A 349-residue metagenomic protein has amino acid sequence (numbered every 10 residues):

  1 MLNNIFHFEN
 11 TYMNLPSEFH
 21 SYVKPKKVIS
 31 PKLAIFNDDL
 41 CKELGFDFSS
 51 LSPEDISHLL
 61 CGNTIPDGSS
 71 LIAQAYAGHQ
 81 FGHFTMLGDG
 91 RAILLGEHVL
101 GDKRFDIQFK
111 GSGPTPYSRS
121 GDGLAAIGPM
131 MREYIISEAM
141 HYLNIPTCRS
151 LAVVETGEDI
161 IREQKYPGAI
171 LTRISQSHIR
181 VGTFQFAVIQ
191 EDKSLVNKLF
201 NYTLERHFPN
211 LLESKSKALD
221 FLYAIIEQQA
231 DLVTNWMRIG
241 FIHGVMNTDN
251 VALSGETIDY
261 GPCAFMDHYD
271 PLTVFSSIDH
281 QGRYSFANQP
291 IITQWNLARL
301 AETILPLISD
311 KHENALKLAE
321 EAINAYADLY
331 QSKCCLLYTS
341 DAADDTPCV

Functional and structural regions predicted by a protein language model:
M1-H58, I107, I127: TRNA-binding/sensing appendages of the translation machinery
T11-P16, F105-T115, F200, L204 (+1 more regions): Active-site-adjacent bridging/hinge elements
L40, G62-F208, N296: Conserved ATP-binding subdomain of kinase catalytic cores across diverse folds
I160-H243, S254-L337: ATP-dependent phospho-/nucleotidyl transfer catalytic cores
T248: Catalytic-loop Lys-Pro-X-Asn motif of eukaryotic-like protein kinases
Y338-A343: Conserved small/polar residues in nucleotide/adenosyl-binding loops
